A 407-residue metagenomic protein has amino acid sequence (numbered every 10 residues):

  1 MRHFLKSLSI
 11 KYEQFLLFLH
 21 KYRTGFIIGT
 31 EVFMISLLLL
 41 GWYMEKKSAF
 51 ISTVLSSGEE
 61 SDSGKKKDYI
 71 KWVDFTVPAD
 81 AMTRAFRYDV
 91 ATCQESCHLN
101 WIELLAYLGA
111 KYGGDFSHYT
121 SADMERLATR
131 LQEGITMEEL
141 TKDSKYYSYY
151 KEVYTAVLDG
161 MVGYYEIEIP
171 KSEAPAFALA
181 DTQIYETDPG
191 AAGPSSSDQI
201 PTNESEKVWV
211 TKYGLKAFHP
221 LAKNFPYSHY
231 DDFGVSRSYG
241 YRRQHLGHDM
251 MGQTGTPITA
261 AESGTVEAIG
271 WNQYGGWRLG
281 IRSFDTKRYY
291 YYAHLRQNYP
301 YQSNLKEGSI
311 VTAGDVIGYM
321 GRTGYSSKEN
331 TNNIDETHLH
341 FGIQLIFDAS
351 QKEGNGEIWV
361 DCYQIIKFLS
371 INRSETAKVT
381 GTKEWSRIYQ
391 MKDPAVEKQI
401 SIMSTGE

Functional and structural regions predicted by a protein language model:
R2-E173: Cationic-aromatic interfacial patches
T155-W277, L369-E407: Surface-exposed, glycine-biased beta-strand/turn segments
L158, T187-P189, G275, Y301 (+2 more regions): Extracytoplasmic/secreted cell-surface and envelope-processing proteins
D249, Y291, Y319: Conserved beta-strand positions that form and line the central face of beta-propeller blades
G255, F284-T286, Q297, Q344-D348: Solvent-exposed coil/turn segments that connect beta secondary-structure elements in extracytoplasmic/periplasmic
P257-E267, Q302-M320: Short, well-structured beta-strand-loop connectors
A261-N304, K328-E336: Zn2+-dependent peptidoglycan hydrolase active-site motif and core
S309-T382: Conserved, short, structured surface segments that act as functional micro-motifs
